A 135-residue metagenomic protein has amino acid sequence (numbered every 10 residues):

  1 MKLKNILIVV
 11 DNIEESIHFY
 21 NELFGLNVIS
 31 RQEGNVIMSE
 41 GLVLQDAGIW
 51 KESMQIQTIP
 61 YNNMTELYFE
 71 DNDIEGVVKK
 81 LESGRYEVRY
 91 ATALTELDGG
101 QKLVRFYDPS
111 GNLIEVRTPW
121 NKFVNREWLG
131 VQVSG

Functional and structural regions predicted by a protein language model:
M1-E15, T65-L67, P119-G135: N-terminal beta-strand motif that seeds the catalytic metal site of vicinal oxygen chelate
M1-K2, I59-M64, D98: Short glycine-enriched loop/turn motifs at secondary-structure junctions
I6-I8, D46-G48, D98, R105 (+1 more regions): Short beta->alpha transition motifs characteristic of CBS
N12-I13, L67-L113: Vicinal oxygen chelate
N12-N27: Amphipathic alpha-helical segments
G25-R31, E87-T92: Short secondary-structure junctions
N27-N62, L113-T118: Conserved short beta-strand elements that form part of the metal-binding/catalytic scaffold of enzyme active sites
